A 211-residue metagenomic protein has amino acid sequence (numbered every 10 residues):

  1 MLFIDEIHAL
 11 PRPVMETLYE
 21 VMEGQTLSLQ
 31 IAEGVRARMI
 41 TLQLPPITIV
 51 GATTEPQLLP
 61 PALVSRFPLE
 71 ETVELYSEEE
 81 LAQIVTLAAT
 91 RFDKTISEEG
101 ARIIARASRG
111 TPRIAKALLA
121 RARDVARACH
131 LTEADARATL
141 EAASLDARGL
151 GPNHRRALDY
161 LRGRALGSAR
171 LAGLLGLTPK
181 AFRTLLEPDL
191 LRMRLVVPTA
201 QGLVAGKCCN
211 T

Functional and structural regions predicted by a protein language model:
M1-S28, P56-R66: Conserved AAA+/SF3 P-loop NTPase catalytic/coupling segment centered on the Walker-B
D5, L18, L29-Q30, V50 (+5 more regions): Conserved RecA-like P-loop NTPase ATPase core
M15, A101, S168: Helix-turn-helix DNA-binding elements, focusing on the entry/boundary residues of the two helices that contact DNA
A32-G51: AAA+/SF3 P-loop NTPase mechanochemical coupling elements
P45, L58-R106, A117: Conserved AAA+ ATPase core "coupling" helix
S97-E98, S108-R123, H130-E133, L150-H154 (+2 more regions): The conserved phosphate-sensing helix
A101, L119, R123-D146, H154 (+1 more regions): Conserved C-terminal helix/linker of AAA+ ATPases
D159-T211: Terminal-proximal interaction/regulatory segments of ATP-powered molecular machines
